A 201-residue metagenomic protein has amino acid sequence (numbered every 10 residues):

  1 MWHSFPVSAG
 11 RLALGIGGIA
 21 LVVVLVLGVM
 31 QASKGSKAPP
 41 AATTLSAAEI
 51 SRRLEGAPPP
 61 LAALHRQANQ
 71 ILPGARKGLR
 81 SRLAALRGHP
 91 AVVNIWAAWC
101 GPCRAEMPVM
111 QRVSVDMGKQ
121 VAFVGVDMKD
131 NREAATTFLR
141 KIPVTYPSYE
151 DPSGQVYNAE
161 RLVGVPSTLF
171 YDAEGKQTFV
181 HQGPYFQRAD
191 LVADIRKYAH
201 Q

Functional and structural regions predicted by a protein language model:
M1-P73, Q201: N-terminal targeting signals for export/organelle localization
R11, T137-T145, E150-Q201: Thiol/disulfide oxidoreductase modules built on the thioredoxin-like
H65-R66, A105, V115-S153, V165: Conserved segment of the thioredoxin-like fold in thiol-based oxidoreductases
Q67-A91: A short beta-strand-turn-helix
R87-H89, K119, L162: Active-site acidic short loop of glycosyltransferases
H89-A91, W96-W99, G164: Short pre-active-site segment immediately N-terminal to redox-active cysteine/selenocysteine motifs in thiol-based
V92-V93, F123, T168: Hydrophobic beta-strand anchors of alpha/beta hydrolase catalytic cores
I95-R112: Conserved redox-active cysteine motifs that mediate thiol-disulfide chemistry, especially di-cysteine Cys-X(1-2)-Cys
